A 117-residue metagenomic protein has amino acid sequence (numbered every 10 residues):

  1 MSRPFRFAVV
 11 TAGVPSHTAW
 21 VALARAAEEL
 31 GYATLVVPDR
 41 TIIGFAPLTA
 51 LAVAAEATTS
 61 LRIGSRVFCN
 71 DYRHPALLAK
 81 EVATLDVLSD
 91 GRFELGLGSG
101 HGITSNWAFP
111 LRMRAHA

Functional and structural regions predicted by a protein language model:
M1-R62: N-terminal beta1-alpha1-beta2 module of alpha/beta enzyme domains
S2-P15, D71-A117: Flexible, glycine-rich active-site loops centered on histidine and acidic residues that chelate a metal or position
V36, R62-R66, E94-G96: Short, conserved beta-strand segments within well-ordered enzyme catalytic domains that often line or immediately flank
P38-T41, F68-R73: Glycine-rich "substrate-gating" loop/helix at the edge of Rossmann-like oxidoreductase active sites
T58-S60, G64-S65, C69, N106: Generic secondary-structure boundary/loop-capping signal
